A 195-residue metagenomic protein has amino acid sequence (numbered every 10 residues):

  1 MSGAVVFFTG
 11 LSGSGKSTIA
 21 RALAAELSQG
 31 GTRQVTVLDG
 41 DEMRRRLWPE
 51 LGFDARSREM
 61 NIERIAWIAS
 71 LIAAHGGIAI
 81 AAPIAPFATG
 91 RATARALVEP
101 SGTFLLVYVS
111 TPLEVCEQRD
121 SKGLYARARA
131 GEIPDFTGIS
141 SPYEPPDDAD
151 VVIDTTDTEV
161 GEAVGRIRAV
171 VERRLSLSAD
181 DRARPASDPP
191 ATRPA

Functional and structural regions predicted by a protein language model:
M1-G3: Phosphate-binding P-loop
F8: Hydrophobic anchor at the beta1->P-loop junction of P-loop NTPases
L11: P-loop (Walker A) phosphate-binding loop of NTP-binding proteins
S14, R21-S70, A74: Conserved substrate/cofactor phosphate-moiety recognition/catalytic segment in nucleotide-dependent phosphotransferases
V37, F104-L106, D150-V152: Conserved beta-strand scaffold positions in the cores of enzyme catalytic domains, especially in NTP/NDP-utilizing
R46, E50-F53, A69-R129, D135: ATP-dependent NMP and nucleoside kinases share a basic, alpha-helical "lid"
S110-L113, Q118-R166, R174-P189: Small-molecule kinase domains that catalyze NTP-dependent phosphoryl transfer to phosphate-bearing small molecules
